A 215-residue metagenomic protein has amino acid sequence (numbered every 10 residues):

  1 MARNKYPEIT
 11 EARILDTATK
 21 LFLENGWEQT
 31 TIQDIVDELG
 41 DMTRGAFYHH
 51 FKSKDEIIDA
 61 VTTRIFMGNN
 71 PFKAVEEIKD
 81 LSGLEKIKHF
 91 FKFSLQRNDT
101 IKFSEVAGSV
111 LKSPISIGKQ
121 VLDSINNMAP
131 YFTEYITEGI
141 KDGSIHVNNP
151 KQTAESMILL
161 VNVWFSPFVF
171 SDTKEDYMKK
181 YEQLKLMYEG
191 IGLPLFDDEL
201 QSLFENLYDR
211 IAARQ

Functional and structural regions predicted by a protein language model:
A2, L21-E56, A60: Helix-turn-helix
E8-D16, E28-Q29, H49-A74, K88 (+1 more regions): An amphipathic alpha-helix adjacent to DNA-recognition modules
A60, K73-S104, E134, A154-M157: Hydrophobic alpha-helical connector segments
E85, D123-S124, K141-S156, K174-K179: All-alpha amphipathic helical-bundle segments outside canonical DNA-binding/catalytic cores that form hydrophobic
K88, A129, T133-T137, K151-A154 (+2 more regions): An amphipathic alpha-helix signature
D99-I145, Q152: Short secondary-structure transition hinges
E134-T137, T173-Q215: C-terminal peripheral helix-coil segments that are non-catalytic and often amphipathic
W164-P167: Membrane-embedded alpha-helical segments of multi-pass transporters/permeases
